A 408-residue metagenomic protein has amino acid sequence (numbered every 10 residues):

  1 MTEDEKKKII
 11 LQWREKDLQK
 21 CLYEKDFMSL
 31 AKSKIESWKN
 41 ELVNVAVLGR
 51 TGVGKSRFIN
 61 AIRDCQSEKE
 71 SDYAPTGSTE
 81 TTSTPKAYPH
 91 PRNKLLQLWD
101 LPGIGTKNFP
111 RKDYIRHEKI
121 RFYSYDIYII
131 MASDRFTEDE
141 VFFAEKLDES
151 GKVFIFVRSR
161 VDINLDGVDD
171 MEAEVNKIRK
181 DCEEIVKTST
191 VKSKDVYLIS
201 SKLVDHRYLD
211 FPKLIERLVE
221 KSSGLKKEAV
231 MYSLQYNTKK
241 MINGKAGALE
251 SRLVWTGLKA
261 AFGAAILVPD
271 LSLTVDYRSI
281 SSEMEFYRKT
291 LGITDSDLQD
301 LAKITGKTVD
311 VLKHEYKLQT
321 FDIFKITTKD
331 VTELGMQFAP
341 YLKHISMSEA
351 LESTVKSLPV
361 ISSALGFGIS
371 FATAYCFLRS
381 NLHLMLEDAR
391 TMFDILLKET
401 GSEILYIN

Functional and structural regions predicted by a protein language model:
M1-T106, R379: Conserved G1/Walker A P-loop phosphate-binding module
T76, Q97-D113, F156-S159, N164 (+1 more regions): AAA+ P-loop NTPase catalytic core and its hallmark functional loops
E80-K86, L96-D148: Switch II of P-loop NTPase G domains
Y123-I127, S150-F154, V191-D195: Short glycine-/polar-rich loops that comprise or flank the Walker A/P-loop and associated switch/sensor motifs
Y128-S133, F156-R160, I199: Conserved beta-strand segments of the P-loop GTPase G domain that flank and frequently precede/overlap
R160-Y232: Canonical P-loop GTPase G-domain recognition
E228, Y232, Y236-N408: Alpha-helical membrane association modules
